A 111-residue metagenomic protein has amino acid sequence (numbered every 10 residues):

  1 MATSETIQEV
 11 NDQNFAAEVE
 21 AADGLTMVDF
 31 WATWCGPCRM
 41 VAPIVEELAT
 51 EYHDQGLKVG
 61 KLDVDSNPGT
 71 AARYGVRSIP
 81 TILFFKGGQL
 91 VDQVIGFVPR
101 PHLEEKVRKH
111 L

Functional and structural regions predicted by a protein language model:
M1-M27, W31-K58, D65-R73, R77-T81 (+1 more regions): Proteins that catalyze or organize thiol-disulfide redox chemistry and the adjacent proteostasis machinery handling
